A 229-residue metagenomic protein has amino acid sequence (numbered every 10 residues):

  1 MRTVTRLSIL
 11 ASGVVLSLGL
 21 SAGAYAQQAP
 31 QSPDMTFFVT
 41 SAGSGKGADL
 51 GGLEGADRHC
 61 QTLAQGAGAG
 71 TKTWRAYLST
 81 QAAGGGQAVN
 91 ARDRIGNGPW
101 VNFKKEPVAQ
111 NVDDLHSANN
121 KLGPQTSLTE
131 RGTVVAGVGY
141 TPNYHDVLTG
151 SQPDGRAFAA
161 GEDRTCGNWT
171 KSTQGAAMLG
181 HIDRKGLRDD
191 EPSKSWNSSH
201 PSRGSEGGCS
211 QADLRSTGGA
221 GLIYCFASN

Functional and structural regions predicted by a protein language model:
M1-T5: N-terminal secretory signal peptides that target proteins for export/translocation
L10-G19: Bacterial N-terminal signal peptides
S21-G23: N-terminal signal peptide c-region/cleavage motif recognized by signal peptidases
Y25-N229: Secreted/extracellular ectodomain signature
